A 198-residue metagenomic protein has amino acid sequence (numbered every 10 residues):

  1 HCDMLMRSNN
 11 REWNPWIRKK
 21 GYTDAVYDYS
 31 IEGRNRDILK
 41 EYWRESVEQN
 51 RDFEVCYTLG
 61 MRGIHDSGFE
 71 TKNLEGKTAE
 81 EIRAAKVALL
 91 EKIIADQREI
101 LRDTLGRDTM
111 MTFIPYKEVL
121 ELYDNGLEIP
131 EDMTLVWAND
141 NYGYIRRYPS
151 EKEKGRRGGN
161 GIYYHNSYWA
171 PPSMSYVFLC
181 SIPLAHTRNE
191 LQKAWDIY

Functional and structural regions predicted by a protein language model:
H1, D52, E99, E190-I197: Catalytic domains of carbohydrate-active enzymes, especially glycoside hydrolases
H1-E41: Acidic/aromatic-lined carbohydrate-recognition and catalytic surfaces of CAZymes acting on diverse glycans
C2-N10, M61-I64, P115-E118, A138-D140 (+2 more regions): An acidic- and aromatic-residue-enriched active-site/binding cleft used to recognize and process polar
L5-N14, V55, G155-R157, W195-Y198: Intrinsic structural disorder
R11, S67-T71, A170-S173: Short acidic/His/Gly/Ser-rich catalytic and metal-binding motifs that mark active-site loops of diverse hydrolases
W13-W16, W43, W137, W169 (+1 more regions): A residue-identity detector for tryptophan
D28-R157, L179: Gly/Pro-rich turn-and-neighbor structural signature
N139-G143, S150-Y198: Structured mid-domain segments that build the active-site/substrate or prosthetic-cofactor binding neighborhood
